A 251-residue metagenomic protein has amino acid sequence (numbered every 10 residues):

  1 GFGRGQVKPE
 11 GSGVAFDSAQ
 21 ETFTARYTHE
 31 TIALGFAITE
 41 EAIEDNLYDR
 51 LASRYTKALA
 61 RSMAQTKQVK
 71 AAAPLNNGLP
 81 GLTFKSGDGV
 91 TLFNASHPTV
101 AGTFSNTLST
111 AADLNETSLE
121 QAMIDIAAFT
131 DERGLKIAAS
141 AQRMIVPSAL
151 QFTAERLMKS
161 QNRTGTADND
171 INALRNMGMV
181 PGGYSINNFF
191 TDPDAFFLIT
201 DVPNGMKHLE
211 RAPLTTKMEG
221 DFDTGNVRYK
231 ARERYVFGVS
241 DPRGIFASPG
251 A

Functional and structural regions predicted by a protein language model:
G1-G5, F16-A19, P74-G81, V236-G244: Noncatalytic linker/hinge segments flanking ATPase motor cores
G1-T31: Assembly/oligomerization interface modules of large self-assembling protein complexes
R4-K8, V14-F16, F84, V90-L92 (+3 more regions): Polar low-complexity intrinsically disordered regions enriched in Ser/Thr and small residues
T24-L82, M144, Y229-A231: Long, contiguous amphipathic alpha-helices that act as assembly "spine/axial" helices in icosahedral shell and virion
A25, E30, E41, L82 (+4 more regions): Flexible, active-site-adjacent loop/turn segments at secondary-structure boundaries
H29, D45, N77, S86 (+3 more regions): Generic structural "secondary-structure junction" signal
D49-R54, R61-D125: Alpha-helical scaffold segments that mediate packing/assembly in large oligomeric complexes
T91-E132, A138-R143, A149-A251: Sequence/fold signature of self-assembling virion shell proteins
